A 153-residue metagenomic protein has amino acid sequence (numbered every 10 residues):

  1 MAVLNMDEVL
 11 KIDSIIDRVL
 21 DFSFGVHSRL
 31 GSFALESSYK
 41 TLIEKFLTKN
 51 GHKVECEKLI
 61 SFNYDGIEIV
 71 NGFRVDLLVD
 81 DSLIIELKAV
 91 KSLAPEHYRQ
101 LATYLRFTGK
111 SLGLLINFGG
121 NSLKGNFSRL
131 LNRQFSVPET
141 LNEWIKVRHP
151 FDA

Functional and structural regions predicted by a protein language model:
M1-K53, K124-G125, R129-A153: Solvent-exposed, charged helical/coil patches that constitute nucleic-acid or partner-interaction surfaces
G31, V75-K91, Y104: Conserved catalytic cores of phosphodiester-cleaving nucleases, focusing on short active-site segments
T48-G66: A short acidic/basic microdomain associated with nuclease active sites
Y64-E68, K124-G125: Short, solvent-exposed polar/charged micro-motifs at secondary-structure junctions
V70-R74: Basic/aromatic recognition patch in beta-strand/loop cores that engages polyanionic ligands
K88-E139: Nucleic-acid nuclease catalytic cores
